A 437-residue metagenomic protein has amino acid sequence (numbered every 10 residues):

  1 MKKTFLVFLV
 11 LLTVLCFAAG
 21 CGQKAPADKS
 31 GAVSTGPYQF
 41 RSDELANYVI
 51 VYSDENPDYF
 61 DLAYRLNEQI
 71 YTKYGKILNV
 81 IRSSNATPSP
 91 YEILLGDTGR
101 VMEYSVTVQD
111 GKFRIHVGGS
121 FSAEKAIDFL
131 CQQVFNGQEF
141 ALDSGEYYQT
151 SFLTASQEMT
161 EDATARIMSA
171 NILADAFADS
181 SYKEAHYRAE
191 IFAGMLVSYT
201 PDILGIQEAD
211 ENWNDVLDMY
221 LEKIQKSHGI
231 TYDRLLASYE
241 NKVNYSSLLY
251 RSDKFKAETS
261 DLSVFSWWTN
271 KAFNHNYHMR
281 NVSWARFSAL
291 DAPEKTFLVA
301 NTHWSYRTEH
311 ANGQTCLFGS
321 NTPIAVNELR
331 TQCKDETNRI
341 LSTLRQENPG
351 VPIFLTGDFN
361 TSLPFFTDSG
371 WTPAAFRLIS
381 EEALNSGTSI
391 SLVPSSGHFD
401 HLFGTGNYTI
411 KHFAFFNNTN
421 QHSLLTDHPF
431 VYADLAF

Functional and structural regions predicted by a protein language model:
C16-G20: C-terminal motif of bacterial Sec signal peptides marking the signal peptidase cleavage site
G22-D110, R114, G118-F129, Q133-Q157: Acidic, contiguous N-terminal accessory segments
S156-E222, F297: N-terminal, active-site-proximal structural segment of metallo-dependent hydrolase catalytic domains
S169-E190, S266-Y277, S305-L329: Acidic/histidine-rich helix-loop elements that form or flank divalent-metal/phosphate-binding sites at the catalytic
D175-F177, E211-D215, V243, R307-H310 (+3 more regions): Active-site environment of divalent metal-dependent phosphoester hydrolases
A209-Y306, A414-F416: Structured beta-strand-rich core segments of catalytic domains in phosphoester-bond hydrolases
N281-T302, G313-T361, F365: His/acidic metal-ligating clusters that form di-metal
L341-F354, F359-F437: Metal-dependent phosphoester-hydrolase catalytic domains
